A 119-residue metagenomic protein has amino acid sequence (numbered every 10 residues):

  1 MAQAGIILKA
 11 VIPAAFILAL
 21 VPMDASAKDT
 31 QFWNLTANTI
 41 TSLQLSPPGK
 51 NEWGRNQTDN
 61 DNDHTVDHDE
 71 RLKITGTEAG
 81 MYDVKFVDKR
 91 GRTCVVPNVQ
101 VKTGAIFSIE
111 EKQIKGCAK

Functional and structural regions predicted by a protein language model:
K9-A19: Bacterial N-terminal signal peptides
A25-D29: Boundary at the C-terminal end of the N-terminal hydrophobic targeting segment
Q31-T39: Asparagine-centered strand-capping/turn motif at beta-strand->loop junctions
N38-K50: Short, ordered, surface-exposed loop/turn motifs in non-cytosolic proteins
N51-E78: Intrinsically disordered, low-complexity Pro/Gly/Ser/Thr-rich segments with frequent PxxP/GP/PP motifs and embedded
V87-G116: Structured interaction patches on ligand/partner-binding surfaces of diverse proteins
